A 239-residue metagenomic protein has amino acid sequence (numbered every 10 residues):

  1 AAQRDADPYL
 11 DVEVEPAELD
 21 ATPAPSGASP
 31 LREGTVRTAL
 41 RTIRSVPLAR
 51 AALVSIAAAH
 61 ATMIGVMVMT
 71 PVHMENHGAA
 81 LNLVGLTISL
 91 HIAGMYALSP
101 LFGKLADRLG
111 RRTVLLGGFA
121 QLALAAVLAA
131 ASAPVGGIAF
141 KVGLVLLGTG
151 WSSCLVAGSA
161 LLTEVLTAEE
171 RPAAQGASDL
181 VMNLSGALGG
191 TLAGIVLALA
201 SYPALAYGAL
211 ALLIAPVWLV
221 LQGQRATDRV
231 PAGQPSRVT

Functional and structural regions predicted by a protein language model:
D7-A52, R237-T239: Juxtamembrane intracellular "pre-TM" segments in multi-pass secondary transporters
R44-T62, V145: Pair of pore-lining "gating" transmembrane helices in MFS-fold secondary transporters
V68-T87: Short amphipathic helix-loop junctions that connect adjacent transmembrane helices in Major Facilitator Superfamily/SLC
A97-R111, L197: Helix-to-loop junctions at the C-terminal end of transmembrane segments in multipass secondary transporters
Q121-P134: C-terminal ends and interior cores of transmembrane alpha-helices in multi-pass membrane transporters/permeases
S153-L166: Intracellular juxtamembrane helix-capping segments at the cytosolic ends of symmetry-related transmembrane helices
E170-L199: A late C-terminal transmembrane helix in Major Facilitator Superfamily
I195-L213: A membrane-interface helix-boundary motif in multi-pass transporters
